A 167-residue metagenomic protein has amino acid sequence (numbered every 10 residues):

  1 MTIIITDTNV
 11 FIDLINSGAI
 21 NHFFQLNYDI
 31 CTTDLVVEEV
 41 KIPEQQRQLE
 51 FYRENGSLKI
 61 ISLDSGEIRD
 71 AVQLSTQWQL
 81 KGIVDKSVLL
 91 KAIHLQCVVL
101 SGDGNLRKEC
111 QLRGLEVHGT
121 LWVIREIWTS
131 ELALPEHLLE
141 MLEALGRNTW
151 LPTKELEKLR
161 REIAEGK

Functional and structural regions predicted by a protein language model:
T2-C97, G104, L115, M141-L142 (+1 more regions): Active-site-proximal, substrate-binding regions of enzyme catalytic domains and RNA-binding/basic surfaces
E38, R107, R125: Positions that flank functional sites
I42, Q111, T129-S130: Short Asp/Glu-rich motifs
G104-N105, W122: Short, ordered loop/turn segments at secondary-structure junctions
K108, L112-H118: A short alpha->loop->secondary-structure connector
L121-T129: Short alpha-helix plus adjacent loop in nuclease-associated cores
I127, A133-E143: Strongly charged, low-complexity linkers/loops
